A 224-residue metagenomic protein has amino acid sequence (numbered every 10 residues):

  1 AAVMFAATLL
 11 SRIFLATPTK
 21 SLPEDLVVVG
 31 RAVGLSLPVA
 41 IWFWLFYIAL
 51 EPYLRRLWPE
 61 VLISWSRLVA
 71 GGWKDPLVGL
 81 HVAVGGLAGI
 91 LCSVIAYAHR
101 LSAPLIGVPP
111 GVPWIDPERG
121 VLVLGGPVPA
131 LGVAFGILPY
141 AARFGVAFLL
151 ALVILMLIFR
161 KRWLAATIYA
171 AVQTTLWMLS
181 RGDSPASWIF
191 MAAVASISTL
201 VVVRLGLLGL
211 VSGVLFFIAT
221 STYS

Functional and structural regions predicted by a protein language model:
A1, I154-A166, T199-S212: Membrane-helix interface "capping/anchor" motifs
A1-L157: Core alpha-helical transmembrane segments of integral membrane proteins
A2-F5, A165-T174, L208-T220: Central hydrophobic cores of alpha-helical transmembrane segments in multi-pass integral membrane proteins
G85, G89, A170, T174 (+2 more regions): Small-residue faces within membrane-embedded alpha-helices
A142, S184-W188: Alpha-helix capping and helix-loop boundary segments enriched in small/acidic/polar residues
V146-A151, T167-V172, W188-I197: Hydrophobic alpha-helical segments embedded in the membrane of multi-pass proteins
W177-P185, S224: Membrane-interface helix caps and helix-loop-helix hairpins in membrane proteins
S187-S224: Functionally important transmembrane alpha-helices
